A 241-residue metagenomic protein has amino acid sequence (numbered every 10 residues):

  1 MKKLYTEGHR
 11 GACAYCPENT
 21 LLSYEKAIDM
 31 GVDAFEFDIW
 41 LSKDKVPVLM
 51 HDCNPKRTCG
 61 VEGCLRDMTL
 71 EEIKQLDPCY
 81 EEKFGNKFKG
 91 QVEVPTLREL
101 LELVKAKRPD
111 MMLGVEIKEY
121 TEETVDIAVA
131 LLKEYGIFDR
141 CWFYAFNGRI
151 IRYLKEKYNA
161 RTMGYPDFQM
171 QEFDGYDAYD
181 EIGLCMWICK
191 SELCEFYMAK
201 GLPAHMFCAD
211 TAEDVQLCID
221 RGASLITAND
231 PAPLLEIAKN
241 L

Functional and structural regions predicted by a protein language model:
M1-L241: Phosphate-group recognition and catalysis centered on beta-loop-alpha active-site segments
